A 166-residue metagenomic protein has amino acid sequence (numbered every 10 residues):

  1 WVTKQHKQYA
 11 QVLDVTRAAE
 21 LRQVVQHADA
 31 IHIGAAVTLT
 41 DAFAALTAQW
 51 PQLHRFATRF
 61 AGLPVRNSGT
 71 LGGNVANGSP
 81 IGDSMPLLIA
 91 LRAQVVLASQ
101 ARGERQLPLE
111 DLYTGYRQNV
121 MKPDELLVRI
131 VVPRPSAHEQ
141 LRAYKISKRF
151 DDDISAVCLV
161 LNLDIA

Functional and structural regions predicted by a protein language model:
W1-A166: C-terminal structural segment of proteins
